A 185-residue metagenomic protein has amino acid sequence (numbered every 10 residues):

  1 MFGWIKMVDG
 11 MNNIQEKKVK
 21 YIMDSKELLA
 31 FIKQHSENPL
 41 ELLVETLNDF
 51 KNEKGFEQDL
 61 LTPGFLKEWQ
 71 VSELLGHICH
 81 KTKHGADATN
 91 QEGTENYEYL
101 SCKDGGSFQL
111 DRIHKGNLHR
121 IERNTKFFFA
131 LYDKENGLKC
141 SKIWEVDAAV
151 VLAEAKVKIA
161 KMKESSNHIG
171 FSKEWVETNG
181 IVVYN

Functional and structural regions predicted by a protein language model:
F2-N185: Nucleic-acid endonuclease domains
